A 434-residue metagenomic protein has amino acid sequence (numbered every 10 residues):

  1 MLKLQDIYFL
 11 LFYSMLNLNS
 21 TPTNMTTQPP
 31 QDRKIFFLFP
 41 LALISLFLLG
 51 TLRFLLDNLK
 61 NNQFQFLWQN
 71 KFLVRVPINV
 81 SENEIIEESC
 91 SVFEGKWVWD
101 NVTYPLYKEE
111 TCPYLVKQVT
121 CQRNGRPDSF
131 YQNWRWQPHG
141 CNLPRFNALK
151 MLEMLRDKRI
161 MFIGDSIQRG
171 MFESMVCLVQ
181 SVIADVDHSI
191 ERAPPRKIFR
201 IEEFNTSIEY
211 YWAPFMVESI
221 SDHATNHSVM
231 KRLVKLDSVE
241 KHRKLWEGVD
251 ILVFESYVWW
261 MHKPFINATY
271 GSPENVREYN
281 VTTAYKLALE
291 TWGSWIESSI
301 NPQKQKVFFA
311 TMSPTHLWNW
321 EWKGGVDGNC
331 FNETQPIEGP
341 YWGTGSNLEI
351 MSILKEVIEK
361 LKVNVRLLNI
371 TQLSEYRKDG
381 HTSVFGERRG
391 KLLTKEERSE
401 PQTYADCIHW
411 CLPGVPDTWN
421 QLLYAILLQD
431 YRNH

Functional and structural regions predicted by a protein language model:
L2-H434: A compositional signature for long Ser/Thr(±Pro)-rich, low-complexity
